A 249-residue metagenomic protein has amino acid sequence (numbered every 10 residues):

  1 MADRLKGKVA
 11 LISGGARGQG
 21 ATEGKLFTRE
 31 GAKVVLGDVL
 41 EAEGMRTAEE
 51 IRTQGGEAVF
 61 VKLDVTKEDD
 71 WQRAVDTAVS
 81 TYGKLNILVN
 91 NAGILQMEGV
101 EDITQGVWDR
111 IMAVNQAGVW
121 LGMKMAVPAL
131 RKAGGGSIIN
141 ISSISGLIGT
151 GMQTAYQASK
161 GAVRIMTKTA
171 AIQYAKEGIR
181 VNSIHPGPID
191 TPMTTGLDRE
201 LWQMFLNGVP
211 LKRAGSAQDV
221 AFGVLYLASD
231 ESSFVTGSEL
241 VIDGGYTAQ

Functional and structural regions predicted by a protein language model:
D3-V35: Canonical Rossmann dinucleotide-binding motif of NAD(H)/NADP(H)-dependent dehydrogenases/reductases, specifically
G99-V100, T104-D109, T194, F205: Substrate-binding pocket helix/loop in short-chain dehydrogenase/reductase
M123, S159, T167: Active-site helix of classical SDR
P128, I172-K176, S233: Alpha-helical segment proximal to the catalytic Tyr-Lys
S143: Residue(s) in the substrate-gating loop at a strand-loop-helix junction that position the organic substrate next
I148-G151, V224-L225, T236-Q249: Short C-terminal tail/terminal secondary-structure segment of NAD(P)H-dependent dehydrogenase/reductase domains
S183, L206-E231, V235, G244: C-terminal helical subdomain
